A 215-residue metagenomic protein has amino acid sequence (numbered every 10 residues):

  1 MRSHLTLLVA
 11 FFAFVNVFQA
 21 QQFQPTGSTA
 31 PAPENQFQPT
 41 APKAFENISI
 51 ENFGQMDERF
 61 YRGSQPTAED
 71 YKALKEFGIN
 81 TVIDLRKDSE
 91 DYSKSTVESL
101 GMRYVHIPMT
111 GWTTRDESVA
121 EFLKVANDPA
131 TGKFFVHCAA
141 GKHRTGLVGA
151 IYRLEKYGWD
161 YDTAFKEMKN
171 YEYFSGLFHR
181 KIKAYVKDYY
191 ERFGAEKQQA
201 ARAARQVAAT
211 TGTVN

Functional and structural regions predicted by a protein language model:
M1-L5: Positively charged n-region of N-terminal signal peptides that target proteins for export
F11-F135, L147-N215: Cys-dependent protein tyrosine phosphatase-like superfamily
C138: Short cysteine clusters
G141: Substrate/cofactor-recognition hotspot
R144: Conserved lysine of the Walker
